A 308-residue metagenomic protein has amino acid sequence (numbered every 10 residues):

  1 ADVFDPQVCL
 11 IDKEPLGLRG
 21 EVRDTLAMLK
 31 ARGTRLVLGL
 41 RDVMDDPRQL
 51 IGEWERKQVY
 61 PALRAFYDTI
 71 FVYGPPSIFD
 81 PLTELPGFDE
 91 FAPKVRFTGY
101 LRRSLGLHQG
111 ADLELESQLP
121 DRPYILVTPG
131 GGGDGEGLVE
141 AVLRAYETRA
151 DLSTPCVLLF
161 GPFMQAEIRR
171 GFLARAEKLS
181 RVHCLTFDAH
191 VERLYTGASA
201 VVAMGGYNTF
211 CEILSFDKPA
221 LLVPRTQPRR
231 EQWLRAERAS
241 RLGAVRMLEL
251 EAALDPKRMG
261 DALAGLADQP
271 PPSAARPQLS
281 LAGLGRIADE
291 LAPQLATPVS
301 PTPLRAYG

Functional and structural regions predicted by a protein language model:
A1-R19: Short N-terminal targeting/anchoring amphipathic segment
D2-V3, V59-L63, Q118, R193-L194: Structural alpha-helical scaffold elements that stabilize or flank donor/cofactor-binding regions in carbohydrate
V3-D5, A65-F66, T196-G197, S215: Alpha-helix C-terminal capping/helix-to-coil transition sites in glycosyltransferase folds
L26-F97: Active-site-proximal region of nucleotide-activated glycan assembly enzymes, centered on histidine/acidic-rich loops
L85, G99-A200, A252: Donor-nucleotide binding loops and adjacent catalytic segments primarily of GT-B fold Leloir glycosyltransferases
H190-L234: A donor-sugar binding/catalytic signature common to diverse glycosyltransferases and related nucleotide-sugar
Q227-A262: Change "using UDP/GDP/dTDP sugars" to "using nucleotide sugars
K257-G308: C-terminal amphipathic helix plus adjacent low-complexity, charged tail appended to glycosyltransferase catalytic
